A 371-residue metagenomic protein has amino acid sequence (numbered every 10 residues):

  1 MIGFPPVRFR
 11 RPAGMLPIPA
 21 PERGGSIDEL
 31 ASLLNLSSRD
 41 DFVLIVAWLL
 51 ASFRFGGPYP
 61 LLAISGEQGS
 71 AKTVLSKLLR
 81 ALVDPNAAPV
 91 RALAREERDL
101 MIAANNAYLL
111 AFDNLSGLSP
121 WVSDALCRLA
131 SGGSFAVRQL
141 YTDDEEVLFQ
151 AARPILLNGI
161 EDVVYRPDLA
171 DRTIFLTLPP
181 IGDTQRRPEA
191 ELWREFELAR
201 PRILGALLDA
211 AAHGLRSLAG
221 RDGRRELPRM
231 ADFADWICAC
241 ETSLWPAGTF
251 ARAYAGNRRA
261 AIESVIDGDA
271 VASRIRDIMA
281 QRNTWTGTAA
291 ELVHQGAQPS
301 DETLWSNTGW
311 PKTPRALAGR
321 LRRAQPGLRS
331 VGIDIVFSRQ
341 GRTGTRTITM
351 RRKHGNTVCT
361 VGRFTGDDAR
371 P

Functional and structural regions predicted by a protein language model:
M1-N106: P-loop NTPase catalytic core of nucleic-acid-dependent motor ATPases
M1-S37, L78, A103-A107, F112 (+6 more regions): Replication-associated primase and helicase/ATPase modules
D84, S123-V147: Conserved catalytic/switch belt of AAA+ P-loop NTPases
D99-A103, Q139-L157: AAA+/SF3 P-loop NTPase mechanochemical coupling elements
N106-Y108, G133, A151-P154, D168-T173: Short glycine-/polar-rich loops that comprise or flank the Walker A/P-loop and associated switch/sensor motifs
L109-A130, I160-D171: Conserved AAA+/SF3 P-loop NTPase catalytic/coupling segment centered on the Walker-B
L118, E195, G214-P371: DNA transaction DNA-binding modules
Y165-D183: A short helix-turn-beta junction within AAA+ P-loop NTPase domains corresponding to the substrate/partner-engaging
